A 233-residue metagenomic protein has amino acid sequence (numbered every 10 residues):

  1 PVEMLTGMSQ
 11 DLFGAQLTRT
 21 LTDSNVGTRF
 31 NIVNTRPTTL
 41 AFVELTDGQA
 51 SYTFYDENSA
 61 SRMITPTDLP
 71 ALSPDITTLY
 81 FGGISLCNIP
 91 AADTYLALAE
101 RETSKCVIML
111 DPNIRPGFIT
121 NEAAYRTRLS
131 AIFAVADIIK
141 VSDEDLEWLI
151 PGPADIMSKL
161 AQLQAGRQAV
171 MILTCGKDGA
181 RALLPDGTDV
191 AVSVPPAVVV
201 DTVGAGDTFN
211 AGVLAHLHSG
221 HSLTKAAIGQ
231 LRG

Functional and structural regions predicted by a protein language model:
P1-E3, D23, A161-A165: A short, N-terminal amphipathic alpha-helix
E3-F81, I108: Conserved N-terminal subdomain of the carbohydrate kinase-like
Q16, A41, F118, W148-L149 (+2 more regions): Phosphate- and divalent-cation-binding pockets in alpha/beta enzyme and binding domains that engage nucleotide-derived
T20-D23, T46-Q49, Y125-L129, I156-K159 (+1 more regions): Short, hinge-like loop/turn segments at secondary-structure boundaries
L69, L129, V199: Acidic, amphipathic alpha-helical patches
L72-P74, I132-F133, A165: A short, aliphatic-rich alpha-helical micro-motif
T78, G83-A161, V170, D178-G179: Conserved beta-alpha-beta core of the PfkB/ribokinase-like small-molecule kinase fold
G152-G233: Conserved phosphate-binding/catalytic region of the ribokinase-like
